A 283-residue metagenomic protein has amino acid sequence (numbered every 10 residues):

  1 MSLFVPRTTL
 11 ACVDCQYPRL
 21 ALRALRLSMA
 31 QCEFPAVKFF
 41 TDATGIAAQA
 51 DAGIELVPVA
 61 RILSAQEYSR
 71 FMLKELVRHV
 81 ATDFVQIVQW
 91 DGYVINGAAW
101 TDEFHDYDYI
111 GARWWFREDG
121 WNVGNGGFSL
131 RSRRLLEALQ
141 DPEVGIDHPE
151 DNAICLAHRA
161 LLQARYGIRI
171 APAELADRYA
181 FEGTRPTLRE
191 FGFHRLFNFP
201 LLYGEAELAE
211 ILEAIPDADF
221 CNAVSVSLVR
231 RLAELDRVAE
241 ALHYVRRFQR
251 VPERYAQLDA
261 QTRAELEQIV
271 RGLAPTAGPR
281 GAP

Functional and structural regions predicted by a protein language model:
M1-A65, L76-V80, A241, R254 (+2 more regions): N-terminal anchoring/stem segment of glycosyltransferases
M1-T8, G183, R189-E190, R195-P283: Non-catalytic N-terminal targeting/anchoring module and adjacent flexible stem/linker that precedes the structured
L22, A48-Q49, I95-A99, Q140: Short glycine-/acidic-enriched loop or helix-start segments at secondary-structure transitions that form or flank
Q31-C32, H79-V80, T101-H105, R131: Short, conserved loop/helix-junction motifs that constitute active-site signature segments in enzyme catalytic cores
V85: Short aromatic/hydrophobic "clamp" motif used to bind/position activated sugar donors
V88-Q89: Active-site acidic Asp-centered loop
Y93-W121: Conserved donor-nucleotide/metal-binding helix-loop-beta segment in metal-dependent transferases, i.e., the alpha-helix
V123-D236: Catalytic core and acceptor-binding pocket of nucleotide-sugar-dependent glycosyltransferases
